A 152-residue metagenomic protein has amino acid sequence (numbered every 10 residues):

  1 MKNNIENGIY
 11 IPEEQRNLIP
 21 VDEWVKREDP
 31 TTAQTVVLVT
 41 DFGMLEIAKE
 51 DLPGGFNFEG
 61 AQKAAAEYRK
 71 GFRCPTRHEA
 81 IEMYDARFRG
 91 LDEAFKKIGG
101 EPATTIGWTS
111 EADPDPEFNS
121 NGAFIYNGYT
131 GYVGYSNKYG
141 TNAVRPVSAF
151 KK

Functional and structural regions predicted by a protein language model:
M1-F72, T105, T109, N119-G122 (+1 more regions): Extracellular adhesion/carbohydrate-recognition regions
F58-R73, R77-K138, V147-K152: An exposed tryptophan-centered "aromatic clamp" motif
